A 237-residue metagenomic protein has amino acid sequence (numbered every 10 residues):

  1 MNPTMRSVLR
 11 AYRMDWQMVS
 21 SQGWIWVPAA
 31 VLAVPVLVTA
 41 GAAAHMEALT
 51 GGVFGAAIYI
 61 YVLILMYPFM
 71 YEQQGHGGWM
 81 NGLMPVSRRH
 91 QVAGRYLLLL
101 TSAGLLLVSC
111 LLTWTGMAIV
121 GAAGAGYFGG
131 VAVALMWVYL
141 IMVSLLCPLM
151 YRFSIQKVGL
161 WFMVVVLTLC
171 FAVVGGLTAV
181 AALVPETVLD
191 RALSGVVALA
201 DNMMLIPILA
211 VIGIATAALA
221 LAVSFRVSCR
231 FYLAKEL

Functional and structural regions predicted by a protein language model:
M1-H76, G94-L237: Hydrophobic alpha-helical transmembrane segments of membrane proteins
G77-N81: Terminal targeting/leader modules
G82-R88: Short helix-to-coil transition segments within interhelical loops that connect adjacent transmembrane helices
H90-V92: Alpha-helix N-cap/helix-start motif at helix boundaries, enriched for small hydrophobics
